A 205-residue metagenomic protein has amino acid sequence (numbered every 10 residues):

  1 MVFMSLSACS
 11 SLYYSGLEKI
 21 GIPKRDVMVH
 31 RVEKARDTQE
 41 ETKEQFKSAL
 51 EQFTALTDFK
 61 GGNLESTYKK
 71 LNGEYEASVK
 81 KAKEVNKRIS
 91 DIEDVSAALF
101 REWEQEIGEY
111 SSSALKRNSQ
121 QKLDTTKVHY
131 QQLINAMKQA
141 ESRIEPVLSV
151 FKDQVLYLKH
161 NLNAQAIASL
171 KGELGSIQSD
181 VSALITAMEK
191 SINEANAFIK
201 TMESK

Functional and structural regions predicted by a protein language model:
S5-A8: C-terminal motif of bacterial Sec signal peptides marking the signal peptidase cleavage site
L12-S78: Immediate post-signal-peptide N-terminus of mature secreted/exported proteins
G16, P23, F59, N63-S66 (+11 more regions): A structural signal for alpha-helical segments
K24, R31, T38, Q45 (+13 more regions): Long, heptad-repeat alpha-helical coiled-coil segments that mediate oligomerization and form fibrous "stalk/rod"
R88-E173: Extended amphipathic alpha-helical interaction segments
S204-K205: Extracytoplasmic/luminal low-complexity segments enriched in Pro/Gly and acidic/polar residues that act as flexible
